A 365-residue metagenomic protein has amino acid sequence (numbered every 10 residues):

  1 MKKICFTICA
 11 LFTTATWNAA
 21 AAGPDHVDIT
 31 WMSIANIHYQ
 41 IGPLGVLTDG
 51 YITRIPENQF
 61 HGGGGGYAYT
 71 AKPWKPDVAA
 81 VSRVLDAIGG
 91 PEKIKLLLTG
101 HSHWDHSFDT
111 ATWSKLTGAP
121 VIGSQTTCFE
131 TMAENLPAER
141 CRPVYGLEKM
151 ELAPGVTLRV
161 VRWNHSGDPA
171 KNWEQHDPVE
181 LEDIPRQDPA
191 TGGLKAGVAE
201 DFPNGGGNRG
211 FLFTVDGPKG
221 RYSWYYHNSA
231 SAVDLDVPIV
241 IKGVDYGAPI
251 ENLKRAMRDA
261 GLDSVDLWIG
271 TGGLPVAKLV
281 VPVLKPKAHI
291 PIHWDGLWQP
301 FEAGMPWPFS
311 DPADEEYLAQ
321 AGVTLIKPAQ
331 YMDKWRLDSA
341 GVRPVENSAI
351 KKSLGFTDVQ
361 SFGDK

Functional and structural regions predicted by a protein language model:
C5-T16: Bacterial N-terminal signal peptides
W17-A80, N164-G167, W173-G192, G197-N204 (+1 more regions): Zn-dependent metallo-beta-lactamase
G23-D25, Q125-G220, I326, S348: Metallo-beta-lactamase
A35, I55, H103-S107, C128-T131 (+6 more regions): Active-site environment of divalent metal-dependent phosphoester hydrolases
L44-L98, H103, T112, D168 (+1 more regions): Pre-active-site segment of Zn-dependent metallo-hydrolases
L47-Y51, K93-H103, I122-Q125, W224-A230 (+4 more regions): Active-site neighborhood of phospho(di)ester-bond hydrolases with catalytic His/Asp-centered motifs
C128, M132-P154, P282-K365: Binuclear metal-ion centers of metallo-dependent hydrolases, dominated by the metallo-beta-lactamase
L194-L284: Active-site-proximal loop/helix segments of hydrolase catalytic cores
